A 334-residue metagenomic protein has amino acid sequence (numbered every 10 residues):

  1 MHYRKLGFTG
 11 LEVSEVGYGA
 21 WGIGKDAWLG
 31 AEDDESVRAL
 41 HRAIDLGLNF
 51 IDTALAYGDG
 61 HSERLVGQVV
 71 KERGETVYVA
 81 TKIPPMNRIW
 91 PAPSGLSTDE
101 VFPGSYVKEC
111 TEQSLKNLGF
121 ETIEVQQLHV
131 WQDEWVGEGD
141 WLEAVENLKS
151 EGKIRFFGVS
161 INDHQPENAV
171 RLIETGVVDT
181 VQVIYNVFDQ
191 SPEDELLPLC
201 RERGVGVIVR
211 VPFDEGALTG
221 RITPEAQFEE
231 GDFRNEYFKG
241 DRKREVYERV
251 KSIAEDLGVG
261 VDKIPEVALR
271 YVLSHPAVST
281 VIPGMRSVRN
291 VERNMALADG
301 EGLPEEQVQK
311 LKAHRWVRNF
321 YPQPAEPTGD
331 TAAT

Functional and structural regions predicted by a protein language model:
M1-Y78: N-terminal binding-site loop/beta-alpha segment at the start of enzyme catalytic domains that lines or forms
L6, Y18, S36, I51 (+10 more regions): Conserved, mostly hydrophobic/aromatic
W21-D34, P93-Y106, E134: Active-site mouth loops of central-metabolism enzymes
G30-A43, V101-L118, D163-L172: Short, acidic/polar
D59, V130-T334: Beta/alpha (TIM)-barrel catalytic core signal, keyed to glycine-rich beta->alpha loops juxtaposed to Asp/Glu that bind
T76-R88: A short, structured active-site edge motif that brings together acidic residues
N87-P91, L218: Short acidic/His/Gly/Ser-rich catalytic and metal-binding motifs that mark active-site loops of diverse hydrolases
L115-E134: Active-site groove signature of glycoside hydrolases
